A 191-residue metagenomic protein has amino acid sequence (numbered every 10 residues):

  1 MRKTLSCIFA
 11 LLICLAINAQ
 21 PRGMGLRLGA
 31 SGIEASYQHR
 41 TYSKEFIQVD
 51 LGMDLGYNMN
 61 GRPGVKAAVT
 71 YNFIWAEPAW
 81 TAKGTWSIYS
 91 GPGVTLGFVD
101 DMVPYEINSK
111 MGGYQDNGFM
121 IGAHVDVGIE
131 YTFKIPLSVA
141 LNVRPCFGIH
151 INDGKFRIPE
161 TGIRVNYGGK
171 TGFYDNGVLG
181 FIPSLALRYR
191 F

Functional and structural regions predicted by a protein language model:
M1-T4, A19: Positively charged n-region of N-terminal signal peptides that target proteins for export
T4-L15: Sec-dependent N-terminal signal peptides
R22-S36, G52-V65, G177: Solvent-exposed loop/turn segments connecting transmembrane beta-strands in outer-membrane beta-barrel proteins
H39-L137, Y189: Gram-negative (and chloroplast) outer-membrane scaffold detector with strong preference for beta-barrel transmembrane
K66-V69, N176-F191: Outer-membrane beta-barrel "beta-signal"
E106-M111, F156-R164: Flexible, surface-exposed loop regions and adjacent strand-edge segments of Gram-negative outer-membrane beta-barrel
L141-F147: Internal, hydrophobic beta-strand segments that form the core of beta-sheet-rich folds
N166-F173: Low-complexity, intrinsically disordered Gly/Pro/Thr-rich segments
